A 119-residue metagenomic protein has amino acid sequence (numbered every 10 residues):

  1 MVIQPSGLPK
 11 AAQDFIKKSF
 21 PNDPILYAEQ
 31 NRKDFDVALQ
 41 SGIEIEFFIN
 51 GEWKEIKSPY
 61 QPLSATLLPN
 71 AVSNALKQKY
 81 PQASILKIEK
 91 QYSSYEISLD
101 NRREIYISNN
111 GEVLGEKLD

Functional and structural regions predicted by a protein language model:
M1-D119: Long, terminal "pre-/pro-" and other extracytoplasmic accessory regions that lie outside the mature folded/catalytic
